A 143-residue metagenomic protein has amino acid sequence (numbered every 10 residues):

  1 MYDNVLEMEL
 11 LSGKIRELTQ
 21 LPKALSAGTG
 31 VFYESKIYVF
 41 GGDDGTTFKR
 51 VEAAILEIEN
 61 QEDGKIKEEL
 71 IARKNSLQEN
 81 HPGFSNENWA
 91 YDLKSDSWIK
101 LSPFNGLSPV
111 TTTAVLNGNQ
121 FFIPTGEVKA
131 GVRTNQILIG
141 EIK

Functional and structural regions predicted by a protein language model:
M1-K143: Kelch-like beta-propeller repeat domains
